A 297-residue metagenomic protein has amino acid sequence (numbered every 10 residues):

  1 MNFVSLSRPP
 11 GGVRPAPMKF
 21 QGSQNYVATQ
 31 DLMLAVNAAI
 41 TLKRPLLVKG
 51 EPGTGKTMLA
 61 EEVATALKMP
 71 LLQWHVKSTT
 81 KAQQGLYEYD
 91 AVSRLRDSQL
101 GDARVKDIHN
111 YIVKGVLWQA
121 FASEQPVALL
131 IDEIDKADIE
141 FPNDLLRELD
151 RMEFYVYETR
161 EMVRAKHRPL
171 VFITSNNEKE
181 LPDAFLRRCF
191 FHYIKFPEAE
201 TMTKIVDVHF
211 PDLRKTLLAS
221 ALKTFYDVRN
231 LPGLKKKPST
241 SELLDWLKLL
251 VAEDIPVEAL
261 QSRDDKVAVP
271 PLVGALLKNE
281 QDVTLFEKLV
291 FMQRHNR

Functional and structural regions predicted by a protein language model:
M1-R297: C-terminal regulatory/interaction module of P-loop NTP-utilizing enzymes
